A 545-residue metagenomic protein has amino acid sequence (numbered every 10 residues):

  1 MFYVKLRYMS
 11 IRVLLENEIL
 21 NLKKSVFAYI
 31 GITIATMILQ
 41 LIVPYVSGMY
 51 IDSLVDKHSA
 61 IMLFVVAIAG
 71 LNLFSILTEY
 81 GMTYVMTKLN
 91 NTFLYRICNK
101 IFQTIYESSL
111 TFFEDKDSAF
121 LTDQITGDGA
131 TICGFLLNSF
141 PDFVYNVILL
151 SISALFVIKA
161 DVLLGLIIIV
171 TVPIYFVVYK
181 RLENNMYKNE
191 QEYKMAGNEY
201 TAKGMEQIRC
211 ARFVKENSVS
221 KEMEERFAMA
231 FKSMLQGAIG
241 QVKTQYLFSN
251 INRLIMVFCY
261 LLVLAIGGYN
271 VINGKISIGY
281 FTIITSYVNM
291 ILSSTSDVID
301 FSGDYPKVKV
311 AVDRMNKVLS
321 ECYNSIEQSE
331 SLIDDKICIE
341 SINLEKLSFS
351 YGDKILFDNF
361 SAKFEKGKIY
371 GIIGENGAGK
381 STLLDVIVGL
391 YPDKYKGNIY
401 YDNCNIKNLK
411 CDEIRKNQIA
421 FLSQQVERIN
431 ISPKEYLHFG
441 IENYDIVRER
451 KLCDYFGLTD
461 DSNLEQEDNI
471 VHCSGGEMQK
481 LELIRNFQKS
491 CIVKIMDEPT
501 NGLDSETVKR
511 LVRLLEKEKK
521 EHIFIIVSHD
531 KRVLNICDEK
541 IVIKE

Functional and structural regions predicted by a protein language model:
M1-Q40, V55-F64, M82, M86 (+8 more regions): Membrane-integrated ABC transporters
Y3, L39-D52, L71-E114, S118 (+11 more regions): Juxtamembrane helix-loop junctions of ABC transporter transmembrane domains
V26-G81, I158-L163, G274-I278: Transmembrane helix-loop-helix hairpins at lipid-water interfaces of multipass membrane proteins, especially the type-1
A35, L39-G48, F140-E183, G237-T285: A hydrophobic transmembrane-helix motif
K116-A119, E190-V242: Loop segments that connect adjacent transmembrane helices in multi-pass transporters
A196, V219, K243, M290-S320: Cytosolic ends of transmembrane helices, especially the final helix of ABC transmembrane type-1 domains
V388-G389: Helix-to-loop junction immediately C-terminal to a conserved catalytic motif
K396-N405, I414: Conserved ABC transporter NBD signature motif
